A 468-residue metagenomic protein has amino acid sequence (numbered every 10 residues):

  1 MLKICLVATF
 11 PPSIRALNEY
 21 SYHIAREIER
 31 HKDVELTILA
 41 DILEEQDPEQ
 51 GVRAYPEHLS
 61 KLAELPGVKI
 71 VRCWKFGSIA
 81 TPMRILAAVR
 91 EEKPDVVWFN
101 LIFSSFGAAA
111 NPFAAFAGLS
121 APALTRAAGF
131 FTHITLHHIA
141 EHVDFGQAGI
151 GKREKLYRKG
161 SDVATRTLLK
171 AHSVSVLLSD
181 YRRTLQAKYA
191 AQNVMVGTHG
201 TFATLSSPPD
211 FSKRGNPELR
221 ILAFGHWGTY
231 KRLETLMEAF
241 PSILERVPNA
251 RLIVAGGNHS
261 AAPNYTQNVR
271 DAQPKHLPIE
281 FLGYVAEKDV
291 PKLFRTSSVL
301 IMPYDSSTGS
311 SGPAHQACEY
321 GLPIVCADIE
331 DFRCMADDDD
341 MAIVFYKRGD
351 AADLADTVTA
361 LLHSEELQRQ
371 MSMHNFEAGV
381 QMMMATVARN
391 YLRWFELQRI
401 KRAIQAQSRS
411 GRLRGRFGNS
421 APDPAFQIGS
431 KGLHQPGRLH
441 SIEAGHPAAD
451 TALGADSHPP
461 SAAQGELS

Functional and structural regions predicted by a protein language model:
C5-L6, K213-K231, M237-F240, I253: Conserved donor-binding/catalytic core segment of Leloir-type glycosyltransferases
I42-Q46, R251-Q267, G283: Glycosyltransferase donor-sugar binding loop
G118-A127, R153-S173: Membrane-proximal helix-turn-helix segments that form the acceptor-binding/catalytic region of lipid-linked
R166-S173, Y181-F202: Helix-loop-beta element that forms the nucleotide-linked donor phosphate-binding surface in glycosyltransferases
T266-K288: Nucleotide-activated donor-binding/catalytic signature segment of Leloir-type glycosyltransferases, i.e., the conserved
K288, R333-T359, L367: Change "using UDP/GDP/dTDP sugars" to "using nucleotide sugars
K292-G309, L322: Acidic donor-binding loop of glycosyltransferase active sites
L367-Q381: A short, well-ordered alpha-helix in the C-terminal region of glycosyltransferases
